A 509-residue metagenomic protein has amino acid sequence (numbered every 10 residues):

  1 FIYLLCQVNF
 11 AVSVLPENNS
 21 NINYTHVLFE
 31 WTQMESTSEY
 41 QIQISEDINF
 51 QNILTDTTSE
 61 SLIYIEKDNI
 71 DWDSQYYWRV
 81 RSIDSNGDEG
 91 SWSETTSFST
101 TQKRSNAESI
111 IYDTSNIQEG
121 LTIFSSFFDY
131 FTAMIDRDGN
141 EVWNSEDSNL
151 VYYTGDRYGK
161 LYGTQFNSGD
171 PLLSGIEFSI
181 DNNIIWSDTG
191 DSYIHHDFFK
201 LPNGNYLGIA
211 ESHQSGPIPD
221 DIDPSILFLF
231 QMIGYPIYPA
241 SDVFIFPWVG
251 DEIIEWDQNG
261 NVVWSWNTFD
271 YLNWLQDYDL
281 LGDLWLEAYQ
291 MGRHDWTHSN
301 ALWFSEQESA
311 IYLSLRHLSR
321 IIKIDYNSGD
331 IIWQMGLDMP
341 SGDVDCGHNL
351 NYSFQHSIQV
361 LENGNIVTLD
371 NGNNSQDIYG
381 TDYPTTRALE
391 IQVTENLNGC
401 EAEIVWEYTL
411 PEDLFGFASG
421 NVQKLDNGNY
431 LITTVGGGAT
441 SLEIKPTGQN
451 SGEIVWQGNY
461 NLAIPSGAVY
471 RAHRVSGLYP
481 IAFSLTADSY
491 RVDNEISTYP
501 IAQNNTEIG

Functional and structural regions predicted by a protein language model:
H26-E35: Conserved aromatic anchor
T37-Q51: Extracellular low-complexity, O-glycosylation-prone stalks/linkers
Q43-D47, R81-I83, I391: Predominantly extracellular/luminal cell-surface or secreted proteins
T55-E60: Short beta-strand segments within Ig-like beta-sandwich modules, predominantly Fibronectin type-III
K67-Q75: Surface-exposed, short loops/turns at beta-strand junctions within beta-sandwich domains
I83-Q102: Extracellular fibronectin type III
T96-G509: Histidine-/acidic-rich catalytic cores in large beta-rich domains
